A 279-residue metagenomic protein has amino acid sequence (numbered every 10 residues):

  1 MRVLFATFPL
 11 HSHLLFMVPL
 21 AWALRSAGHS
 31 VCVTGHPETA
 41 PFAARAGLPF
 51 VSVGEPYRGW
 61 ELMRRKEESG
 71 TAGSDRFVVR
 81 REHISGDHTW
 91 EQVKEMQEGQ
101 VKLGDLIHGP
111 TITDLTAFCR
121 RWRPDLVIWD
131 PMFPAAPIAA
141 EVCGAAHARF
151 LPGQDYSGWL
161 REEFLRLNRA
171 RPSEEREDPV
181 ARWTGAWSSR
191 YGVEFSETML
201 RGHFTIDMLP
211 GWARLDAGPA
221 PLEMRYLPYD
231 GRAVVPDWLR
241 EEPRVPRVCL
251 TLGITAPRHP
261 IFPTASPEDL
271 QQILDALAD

Functional and structural regions predicted by a protein language model:
M1-P56: N-terminal subdomain of nucleotide-sugar transferases
T34-A40, P131-A135, M208-A213: Short, polar loop motifs at secondary-structure junctions
A40-P41, Y57-W60, Q154-L160: Short gly/pro/ser/thr-enriched loop/turn and capping motifs at secondary-structure boundaries
G54-W122: Phosphate/nucleotide-donor binding subsite
K94-A181: Conserved nucleotide-sugar donor-interacting segment of glycosyltransferase catalytic cores, predominantly GT-B
A145-E223: Active-site-proximal region of nucleotide-activated glycan assembly enzymes, centered on histidine/acidic-rich loops
P221-D279: Donor-nucleotide binding loops and adjacent catalytic segments primarily of GT-B fold Leloir glycosyltransferases
